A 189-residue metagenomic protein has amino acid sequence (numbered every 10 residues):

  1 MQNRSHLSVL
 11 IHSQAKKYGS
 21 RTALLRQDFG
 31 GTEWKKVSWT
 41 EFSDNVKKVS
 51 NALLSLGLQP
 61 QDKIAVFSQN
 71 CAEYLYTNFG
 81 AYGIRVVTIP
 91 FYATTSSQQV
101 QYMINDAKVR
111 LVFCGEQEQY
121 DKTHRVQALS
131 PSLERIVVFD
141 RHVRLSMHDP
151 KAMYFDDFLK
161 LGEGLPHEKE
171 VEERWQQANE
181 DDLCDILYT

Functional and structural regions predicted by a protein language model:
M1-V37, E41-L56, P60, L129-S132 (+1 more regions): N-lobe entry segment of adenylate-forming
I11, T77, T123: Aromatic/hydrophobic pocket-lining residues that form π-stacking "cages" and hydrophobic walls in ligand
G19-T22, M153, E163-Y188: Conserved pre-ATP/AMP-binding loop-to-beta segment of ANL
L24-F79, S96-Q101, Y154-E163, Q177: Conserved AMP-binding/adenylate-forming core of the ANL superfamily
Q27-G30, K36, T40, R110 (+3 more regions): Domain-wide signal for the mature, well-folded portions of proteins, strongly enriched in nucleus-encoded organellar
I64, A81, V112, L183 (+1 more regions): Conserved S/T- and glycine-rich ATP-binding loop of Class I adenylate-forming
S68-N70, E116, D140, D182: Helix N-cap/beta->alpha junction signal
G83-L161: Structural core segment of the AMP-binding/adenylate-forming
